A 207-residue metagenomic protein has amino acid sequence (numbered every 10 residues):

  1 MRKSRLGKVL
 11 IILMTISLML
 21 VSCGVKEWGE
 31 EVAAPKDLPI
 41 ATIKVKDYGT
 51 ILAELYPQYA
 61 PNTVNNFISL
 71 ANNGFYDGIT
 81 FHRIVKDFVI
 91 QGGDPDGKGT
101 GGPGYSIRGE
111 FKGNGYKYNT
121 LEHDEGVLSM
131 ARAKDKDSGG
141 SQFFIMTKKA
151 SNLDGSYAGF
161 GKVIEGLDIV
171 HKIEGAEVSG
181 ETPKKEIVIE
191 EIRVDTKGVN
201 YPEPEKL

Functional and structural regions predicted by a protein language model:
R2-L207: Cyclophilin-like peptidyl-prolyl cis-trans isomerases
